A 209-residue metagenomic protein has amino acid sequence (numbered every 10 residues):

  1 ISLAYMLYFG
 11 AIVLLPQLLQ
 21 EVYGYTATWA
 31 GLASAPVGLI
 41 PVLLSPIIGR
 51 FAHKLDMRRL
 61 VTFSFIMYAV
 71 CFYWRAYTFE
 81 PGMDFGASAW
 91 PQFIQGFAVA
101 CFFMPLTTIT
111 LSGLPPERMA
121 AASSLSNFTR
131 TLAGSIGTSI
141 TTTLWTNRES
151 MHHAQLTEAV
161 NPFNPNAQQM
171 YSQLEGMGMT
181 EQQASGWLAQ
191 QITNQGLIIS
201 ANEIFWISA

Functional and structural regions predicted by a protein language model:
I1-A121: Transmembrane core module of solute transporters
A35, P115, N127-F128, A209: Charged, amphipathic alpha-helical interaction segments
S126-S208: Hydrophobic transmembrane architecture of multi-pass small-molecule transporters
